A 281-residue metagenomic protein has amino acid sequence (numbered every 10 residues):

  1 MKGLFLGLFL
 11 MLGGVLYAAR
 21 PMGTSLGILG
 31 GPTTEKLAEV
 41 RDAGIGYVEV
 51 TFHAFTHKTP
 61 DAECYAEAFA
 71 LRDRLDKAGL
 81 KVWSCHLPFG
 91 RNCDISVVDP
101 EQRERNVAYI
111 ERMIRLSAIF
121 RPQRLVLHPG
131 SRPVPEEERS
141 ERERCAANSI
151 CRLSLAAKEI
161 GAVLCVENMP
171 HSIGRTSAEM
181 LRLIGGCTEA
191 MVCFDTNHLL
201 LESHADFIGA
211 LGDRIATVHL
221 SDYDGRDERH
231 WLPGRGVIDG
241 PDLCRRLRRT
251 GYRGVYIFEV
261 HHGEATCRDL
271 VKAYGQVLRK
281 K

Functional and structural regions predicted by a protein language model:
L4-L12: Sec-dependent N-terminal signal peptides
G14-A118, R279-K281: N-terminal pre-domain/capping segments
A19-G23, G30-G46, C151, G174-C193 (+1 more regions): Histidine-acidic metal/acid-base catalytic patches
E35, R74-K77, R91-M191: Active-site acidic/histidine proton-transfer and metal-coordination neighborhood in alpha/beta enzyme cores
V40, V48, L75, N106 (+7 more regions): Conserved, mostly hydrophobic/aromatic
G46-Y47, K81, Q123, V163 (+1 more regions): Residue-level detector of anion-binding/catalytic polar loops
F52-H53, L87, L127-G130, M169 (+1 more regions): Active-site loop/turn elements of alpha/beta-hydrolase fold enzymes, especially the short glycine-/histidine-rich
F55-T59, R91-V97, P133-E138, L201-E202 (+1 more regions): A short acidic, helix-capping loop that chelates divalent metal ions and anchors anionic groups
